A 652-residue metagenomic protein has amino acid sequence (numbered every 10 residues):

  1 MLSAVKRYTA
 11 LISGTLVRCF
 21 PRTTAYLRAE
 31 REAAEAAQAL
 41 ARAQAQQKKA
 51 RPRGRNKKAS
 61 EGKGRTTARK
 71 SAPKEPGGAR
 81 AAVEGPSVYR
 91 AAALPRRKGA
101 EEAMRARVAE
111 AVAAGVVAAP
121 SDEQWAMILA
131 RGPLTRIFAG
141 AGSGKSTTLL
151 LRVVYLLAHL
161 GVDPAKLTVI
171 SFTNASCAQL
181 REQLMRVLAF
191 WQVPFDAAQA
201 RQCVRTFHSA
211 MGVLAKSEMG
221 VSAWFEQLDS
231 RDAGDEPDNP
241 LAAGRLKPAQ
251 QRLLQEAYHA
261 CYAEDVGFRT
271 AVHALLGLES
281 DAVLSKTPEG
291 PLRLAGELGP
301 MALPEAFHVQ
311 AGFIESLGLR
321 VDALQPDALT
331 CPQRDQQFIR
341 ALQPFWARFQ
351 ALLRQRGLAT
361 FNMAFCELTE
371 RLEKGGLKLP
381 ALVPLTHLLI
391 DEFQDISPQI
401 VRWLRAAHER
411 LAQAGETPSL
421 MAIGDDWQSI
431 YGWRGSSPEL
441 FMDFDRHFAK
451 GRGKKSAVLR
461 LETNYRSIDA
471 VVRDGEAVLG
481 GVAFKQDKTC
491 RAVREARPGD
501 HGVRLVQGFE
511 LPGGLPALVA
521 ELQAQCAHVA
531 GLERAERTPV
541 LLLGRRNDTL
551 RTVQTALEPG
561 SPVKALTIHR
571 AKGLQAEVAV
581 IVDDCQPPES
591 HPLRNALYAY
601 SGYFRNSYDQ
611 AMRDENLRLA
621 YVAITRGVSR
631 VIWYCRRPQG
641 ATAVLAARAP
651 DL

Functional and structural regions predicted by a protein language model:
L2-R7, L11-R22, Y26-A93, R252-R340 (+1 more regions): Conserved ATP-driven helicase/translocase motor core recognized via long, highly charged RecA-like/P-loop NTPase domain
L2-S222, Y621-T625: P-loop NTPase Walker
F20, T24-R28, K166, S171-L292 (+3 more regions): Conserved P-loop NTPase-based nucleic-acid remodeling module centered on helicase motor cores
T23, R97, E101-A141, C331-E439 (+3 more regions): Conserved helicase NTPase motor core
G142, S146-L149, K454-K455, T463-V563 (+1 more regions): Helicase P-loop NTPase motor core
V401-H501, I632: Conserved RecA-like helicase ATPase core segment that couples NTP binding/hydrolysis to strand translocation
A565-A599: A short beta-strand element within the Helicase C-terminal
E589-L652: C-terminal accessory regions
